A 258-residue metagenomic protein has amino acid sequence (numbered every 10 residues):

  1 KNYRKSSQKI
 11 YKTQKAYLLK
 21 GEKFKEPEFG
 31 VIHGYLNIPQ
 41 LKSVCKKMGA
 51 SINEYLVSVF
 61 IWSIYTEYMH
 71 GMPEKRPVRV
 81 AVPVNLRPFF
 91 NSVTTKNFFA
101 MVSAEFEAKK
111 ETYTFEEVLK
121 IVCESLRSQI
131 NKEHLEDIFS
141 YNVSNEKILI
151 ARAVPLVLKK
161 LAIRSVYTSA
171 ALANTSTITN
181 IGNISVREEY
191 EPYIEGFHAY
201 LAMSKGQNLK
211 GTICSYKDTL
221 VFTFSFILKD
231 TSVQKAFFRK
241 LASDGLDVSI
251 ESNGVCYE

Functional and structural regions predicted by a protein language model:
K1-G30: Short amphipathic alpha-helices and their capping loops
E22-G34, I38-K42, K46: Catalytic-site signature segments of enzymes, centered on catalytic residues
I32-L36, K42, Y65-E258: Acyl-thioester-dependent acyl-group transfer interface
G49-A50: A short glycine-centered flexible hinge/capping loop motif at secondary-structure junctions
N53-E54, K75: Alpha-helix N-cap/helix-initiation sites
Y55-L56, F60-S63, F222: Short strand-loop-helix active-site module centered on a catalytic nucleophile
